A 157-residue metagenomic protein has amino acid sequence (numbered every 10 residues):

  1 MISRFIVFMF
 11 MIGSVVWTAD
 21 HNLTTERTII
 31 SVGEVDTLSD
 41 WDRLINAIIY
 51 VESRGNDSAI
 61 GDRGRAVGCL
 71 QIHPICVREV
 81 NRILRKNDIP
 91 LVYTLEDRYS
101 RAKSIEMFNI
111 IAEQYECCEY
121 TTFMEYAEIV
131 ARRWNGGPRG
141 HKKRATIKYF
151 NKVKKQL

Functional and structural regions predicted by a protein language model:
M1-R43, N151: N-terminal secretory targeting signals
R27-I30, A47-R63, R98-F108: Short charge-dense sequence patches
L38-W41, R63-R65, M124-A127: Extracellular/periplasmic catalytic domains that process cell-envelope and extracellular macromolecules
S39-N56, I72, F108, I129-P138: Short, functionally critical alpha-helical segments immediately adjacent to catalytic or ligand/cofactor-binding
A47-I89: Secreted/periplasmic proteins that engage bacterial cell-wall peptidoglycan
P74, R78-H141, F150-L157: Alpha-helical segment that forms one wall of the substrate-binding/catalytic cleft in peptidoglycan-active domains
